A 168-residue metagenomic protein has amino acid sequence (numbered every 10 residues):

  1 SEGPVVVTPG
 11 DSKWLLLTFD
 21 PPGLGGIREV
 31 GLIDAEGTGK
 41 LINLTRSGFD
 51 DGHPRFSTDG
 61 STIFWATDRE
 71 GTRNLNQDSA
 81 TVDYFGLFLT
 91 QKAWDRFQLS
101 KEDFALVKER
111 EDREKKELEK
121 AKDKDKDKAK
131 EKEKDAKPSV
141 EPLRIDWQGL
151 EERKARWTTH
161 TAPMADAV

Functional and structural regions predicted by a protein language model:
S1-G3, K13, T18-G31, G37-T38 (+2 more regions): A flexible loop/linker signature enriched in serine peptidases of the S9 family
V5-L15, P54-T62, D166-V168: Blade-terminus and WD-like Trp-Asp/Gly-His loop motifs, strongest in beta-propeller folds
L24-G25, R55-S57, Q148-L150, V168: A structural signal for short secondary-structure junctions
D34-E36, L150-E151: Short amphipathic beta-strand segments in non-cytosolic proteins
K40-T45, A155-W157: A short beta-strand motif characteristic of beta-propeller blades
E141-H160: A short helix->beta-strand "capping" segment at the edge of beta-propeller domains
T158-V168: Beta-strand-rich domains and repeat architectures in extracellular enzymes and scaffolds, especially beta-propellers
